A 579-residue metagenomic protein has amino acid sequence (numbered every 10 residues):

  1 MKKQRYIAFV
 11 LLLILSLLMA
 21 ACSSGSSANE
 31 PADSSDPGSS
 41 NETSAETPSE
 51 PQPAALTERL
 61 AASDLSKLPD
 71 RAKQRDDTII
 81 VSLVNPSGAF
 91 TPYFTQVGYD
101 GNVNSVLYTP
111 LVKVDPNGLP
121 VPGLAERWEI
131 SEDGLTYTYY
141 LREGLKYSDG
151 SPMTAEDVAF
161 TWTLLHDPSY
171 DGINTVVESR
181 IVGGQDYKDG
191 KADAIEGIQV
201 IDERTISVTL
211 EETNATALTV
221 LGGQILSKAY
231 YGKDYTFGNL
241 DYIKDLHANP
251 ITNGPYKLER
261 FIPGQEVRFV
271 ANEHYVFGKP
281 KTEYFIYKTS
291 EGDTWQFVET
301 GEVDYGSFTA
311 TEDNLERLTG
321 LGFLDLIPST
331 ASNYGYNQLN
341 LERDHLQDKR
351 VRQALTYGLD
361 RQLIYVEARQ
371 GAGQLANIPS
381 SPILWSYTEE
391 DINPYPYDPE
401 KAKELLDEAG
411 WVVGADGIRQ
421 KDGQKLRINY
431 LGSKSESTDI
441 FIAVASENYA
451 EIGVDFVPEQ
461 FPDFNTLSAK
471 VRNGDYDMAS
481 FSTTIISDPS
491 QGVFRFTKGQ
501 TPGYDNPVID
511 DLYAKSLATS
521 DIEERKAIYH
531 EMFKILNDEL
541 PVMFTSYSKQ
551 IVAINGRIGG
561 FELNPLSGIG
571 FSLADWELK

Functional and structural regions predicted by a protein language model:
A61-L65, I80-E132, I251, S572-A574: N-terminal lobe/hinge region of extracytoplasmic solute-binding protein
E126-G172, S207, H345: Aromatic- and charge-enriched surface segment that lines or borders ligand/interaction sites
T175-K233: Surface-exposed binding/hinge segments that line and control ligand-binding clefts or catalytic entry sites
R204, T213-P280, Y284, P399-E400 (+1 more regions): Gly/Pro-rich hinge or "lid" segments in bacterial periplasmic/extracellular proteins
F237, K244-H247, E266, A271-R317 (+3 more regions): Ligand-site clamp/hinge motif
P263, V412-S482: Ligand/substrate-recognition segments at binding pockets and active sites
G358-E389, S437-S446, L467-K579: Detector for C-terminal structural segments
L375-G414, S433-I440: Structural transition elements
